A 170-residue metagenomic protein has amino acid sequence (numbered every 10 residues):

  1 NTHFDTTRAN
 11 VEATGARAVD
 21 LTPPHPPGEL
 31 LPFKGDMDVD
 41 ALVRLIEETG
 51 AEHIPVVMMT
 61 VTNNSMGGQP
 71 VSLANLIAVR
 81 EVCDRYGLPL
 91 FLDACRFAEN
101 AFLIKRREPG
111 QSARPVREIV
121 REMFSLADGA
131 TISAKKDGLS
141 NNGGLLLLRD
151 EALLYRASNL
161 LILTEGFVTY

Functional and structural regions predicted by a protein language model:
N1-Y170: Conserved PLP-enzyme active-site core in the AAT-like
